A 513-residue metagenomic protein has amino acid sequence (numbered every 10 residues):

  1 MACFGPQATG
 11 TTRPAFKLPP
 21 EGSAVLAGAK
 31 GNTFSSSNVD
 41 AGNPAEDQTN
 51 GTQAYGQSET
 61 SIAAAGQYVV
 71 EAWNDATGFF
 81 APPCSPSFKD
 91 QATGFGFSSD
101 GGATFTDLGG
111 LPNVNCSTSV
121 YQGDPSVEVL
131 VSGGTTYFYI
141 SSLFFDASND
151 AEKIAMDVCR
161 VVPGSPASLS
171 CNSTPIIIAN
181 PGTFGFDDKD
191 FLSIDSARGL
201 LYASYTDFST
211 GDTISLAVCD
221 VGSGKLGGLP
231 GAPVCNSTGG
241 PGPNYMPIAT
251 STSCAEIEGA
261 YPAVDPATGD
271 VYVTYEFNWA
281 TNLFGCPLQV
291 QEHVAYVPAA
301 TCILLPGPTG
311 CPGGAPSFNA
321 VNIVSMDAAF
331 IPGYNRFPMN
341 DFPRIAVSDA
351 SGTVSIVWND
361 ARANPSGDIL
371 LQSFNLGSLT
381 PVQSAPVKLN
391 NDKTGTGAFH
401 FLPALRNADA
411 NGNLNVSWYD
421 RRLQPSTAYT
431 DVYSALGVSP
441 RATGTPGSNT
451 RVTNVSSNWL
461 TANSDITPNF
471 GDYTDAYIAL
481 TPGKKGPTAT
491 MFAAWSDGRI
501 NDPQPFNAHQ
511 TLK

Functional and structural regions predicted by a protein language model:
M1-K513: C-terminal PAP-associated
